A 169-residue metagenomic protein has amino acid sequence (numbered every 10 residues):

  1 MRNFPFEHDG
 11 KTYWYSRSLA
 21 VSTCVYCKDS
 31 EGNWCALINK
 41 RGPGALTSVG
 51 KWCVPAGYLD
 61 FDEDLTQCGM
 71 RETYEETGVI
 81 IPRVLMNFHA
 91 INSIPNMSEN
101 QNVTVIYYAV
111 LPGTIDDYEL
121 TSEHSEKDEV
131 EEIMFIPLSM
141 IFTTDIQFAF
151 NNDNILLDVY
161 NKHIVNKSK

Functional and structural regions predicted by a protein language model:
M1-S30: Acidic, metal-coordinating catalytic segment for phosphate/diphosphate chemistry, firing primarily on the Nudix
S16-A20, V49-V54, N100-T104: Short connector loops at helix/strand junctions that flank enzyme active sites, especially segments positioning acidic
S22, C35, E132: Conserved beta-strand and immediately adjacent loop positions that scaffold enzyme active sites
V25-C27, K40, V110-L111, P137: Residue-level signal for short segments within beta-strands and strand-turn junctions of well-structured beta-sheet
K28-C35, L46-S48, R83, S98-N100: Short, solvent-exposed loop/turn segments that connect beta-strands within catalytic domains and beta-strand-rich
N33-E75: Conserved Nudix-box catalytic region and its N-terminal flanking loop in Nudix hydrolases and closely related
G57-L85, H89-F150, I164-K167: Unchanged
